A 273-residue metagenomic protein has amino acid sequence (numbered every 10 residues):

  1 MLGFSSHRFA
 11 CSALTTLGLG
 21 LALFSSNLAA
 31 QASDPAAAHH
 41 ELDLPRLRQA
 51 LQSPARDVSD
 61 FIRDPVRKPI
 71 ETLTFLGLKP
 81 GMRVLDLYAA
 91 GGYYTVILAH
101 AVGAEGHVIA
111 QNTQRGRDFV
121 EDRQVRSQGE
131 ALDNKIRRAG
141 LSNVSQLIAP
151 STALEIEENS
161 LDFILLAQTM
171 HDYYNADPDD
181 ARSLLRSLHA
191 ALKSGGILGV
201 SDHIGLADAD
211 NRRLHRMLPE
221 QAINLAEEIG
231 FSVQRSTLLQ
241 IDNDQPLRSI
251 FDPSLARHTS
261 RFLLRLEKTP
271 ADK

Functional and structural regions predicted by a protein language model:
L47-L73, K79: Class I SAM-dependent methyltransferase Rossmann-like catalytic core, especially the SAM/SAH-binding loop
G81-A90: Conserved class I S-adenosyl-L-methionine
A99-H100, D180-S194: A short glycine-rich, Lys/Arg-flanked "PGG" loop and its adjoining helix->strand segment in the class I
R123-A153: S-adenosyl-L-methionine
D133, N211-S236: Conserved Class I S-adenosyl-L-methionine
L154-I164: A short acidic, Gly/Pro-enriched loop at the edge of an enzyme's catalytic core that lines a small-molecule cofactor
G195-H203: Conserved beta-strand signature within the Rossmann-like core of class I S-adenosyl-L-methionine
P246-K273: Core SAM-dependent methyltransferase catalytic element
